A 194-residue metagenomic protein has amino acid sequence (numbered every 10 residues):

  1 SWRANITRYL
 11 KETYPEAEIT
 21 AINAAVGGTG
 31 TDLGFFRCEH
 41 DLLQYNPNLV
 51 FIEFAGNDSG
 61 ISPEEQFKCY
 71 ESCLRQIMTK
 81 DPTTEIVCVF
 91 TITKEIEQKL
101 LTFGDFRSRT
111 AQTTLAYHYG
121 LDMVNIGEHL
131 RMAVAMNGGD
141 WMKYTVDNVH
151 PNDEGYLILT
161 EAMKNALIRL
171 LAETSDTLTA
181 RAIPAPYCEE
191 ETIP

Functional and structural regions predicted by a protein language model:
S1, V26-T31, G56-I61, T84 (+2 more regions): Solvent-exposed loop/turn segments at secondary-structure junctions within structured extracellular/periplasmic domains
S1-G27, R37-N46, P194: Serine-esterase "nucleophile elbow" of acetyl-processing enzymes
T20-A25, N48-F54, E85-F90, D122-N125: Structural recognition of the beta-strand scaffold that forms the well-ordered cores of secreted hydrolase catalytic
G27, A55-E65, E97-F103, D147-H150: The substrate-binding groove and active-site-proximal loops of carbohydrate-active enzymes, especially glycoside
T31-F67: Oxyanion-hole/transition-state-stabilizing segment in secreted/luminal serine hydrolases and related acyltransferases
E53, N57, L74-R109: Active-site segments of SGNH/GDSL-like serine hydrolases that catalyze O-acetyl group transfer/hydrolysis on lipids
E85-F90, F106-Y144, L157-L171: Extracellular serine-dependent O-acyl
L157-P194: Conserved catalytic region of serine esterases and O-acyltransferases that act on ester linkages in lipids
